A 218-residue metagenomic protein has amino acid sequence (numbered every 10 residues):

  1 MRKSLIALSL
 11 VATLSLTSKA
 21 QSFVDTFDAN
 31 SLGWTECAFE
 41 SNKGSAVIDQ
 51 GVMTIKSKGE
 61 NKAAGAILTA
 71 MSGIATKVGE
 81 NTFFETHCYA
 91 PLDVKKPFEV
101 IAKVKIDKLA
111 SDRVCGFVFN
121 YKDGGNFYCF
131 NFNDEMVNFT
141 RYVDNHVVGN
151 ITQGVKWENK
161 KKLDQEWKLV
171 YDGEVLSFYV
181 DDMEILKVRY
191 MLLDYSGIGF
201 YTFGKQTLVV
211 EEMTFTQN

Functional and structural regions predicted by a protein language model:
M1-S22: Bacterial Sec-dependent N-terminal signal peptides
A20-K43: Extracellular carbohydrate-recognition regions
F27, E211-F215: Extracellular beta-strand elements of beta-rich domains used for carbohydrate recognition/degradation or cell-matrix
F27, V100-A102, N159-F178: Short tryptophan-centered beta-strand motifs in secreted/extracellular beta-sheet-rich domains of glycan-recognition
E60-V143: Secretory/extracellular carbohydrate-interaction modules and structurally similar beta-sandwich "look-alikes"
D144-E166: Short, aromatic/His-centered strand-loop micro-motif at the edge of beta-sheets
Y179-M183: Short strand-turn-strand beta-turns centered on an Asx-Gly dipeptide
V188-E211: Flexible glycan-contacting loops in extracellular carbohydrate-active proteins
